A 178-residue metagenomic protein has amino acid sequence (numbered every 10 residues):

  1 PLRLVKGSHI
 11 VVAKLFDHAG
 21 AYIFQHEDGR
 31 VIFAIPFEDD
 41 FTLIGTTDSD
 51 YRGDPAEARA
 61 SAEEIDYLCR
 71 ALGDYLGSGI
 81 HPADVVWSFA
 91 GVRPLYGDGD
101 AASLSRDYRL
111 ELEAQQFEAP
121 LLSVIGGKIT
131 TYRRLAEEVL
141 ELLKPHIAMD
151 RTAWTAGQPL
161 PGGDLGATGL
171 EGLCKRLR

Functional and structural regions predicted by a protein language model:
P1-L43, S49-R178: C-terminal catalytic lobe of FAD-dependent flavoproteins
